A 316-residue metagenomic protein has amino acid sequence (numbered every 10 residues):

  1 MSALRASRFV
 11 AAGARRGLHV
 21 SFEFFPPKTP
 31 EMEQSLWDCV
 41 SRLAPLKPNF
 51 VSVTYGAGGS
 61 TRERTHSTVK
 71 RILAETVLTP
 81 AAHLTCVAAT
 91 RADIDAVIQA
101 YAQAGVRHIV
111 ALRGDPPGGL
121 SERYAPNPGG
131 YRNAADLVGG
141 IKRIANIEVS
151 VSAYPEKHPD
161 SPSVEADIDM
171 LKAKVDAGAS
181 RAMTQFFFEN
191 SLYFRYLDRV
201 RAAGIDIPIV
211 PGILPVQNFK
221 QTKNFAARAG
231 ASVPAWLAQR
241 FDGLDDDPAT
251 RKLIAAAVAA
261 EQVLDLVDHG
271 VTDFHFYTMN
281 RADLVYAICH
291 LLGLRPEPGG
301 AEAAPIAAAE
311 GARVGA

Functional and structural regions predicted by a protein language model:
M1-F22, T29, Q34, G139 (+1 more regions): N-terminal amphipathic alpha-helix/helix-capping segment at the start of soluble metabolic enzymes
A3-V10, E31-Q34, G59-R71, T90-A96 (+5 more regions): Active-site-adjacent beta->alpha loops and helix N-cap segments on the catalytic face of soluble alpha/beta enzymes
H19-W37, P80-A92, E148-A166, D242-A257: Active-site mouth loops of central-metabolism enzymes
E23, V51, Y101, K174 (+3 more regions): Conserved, mostly hydrophobic/aromatic
F24-P27, T54-G58, H83-A89, L112-D115 (+5 more regions): Active-site beta-loop-alpha junctions enriched in small/polar residues
D38-T54, D176: Catalytic domains of carbohydrate-active enzymes, especially glycoside hydrolases
P128-Y154, G204-Q262, L292-A316: Active-site pocket-lining/capping segments in soluble small-molecule metabolic enzymes
L137-M183, A257-H269: Active-site/ligand-binding-proximal alpha/beta "capping" segment
